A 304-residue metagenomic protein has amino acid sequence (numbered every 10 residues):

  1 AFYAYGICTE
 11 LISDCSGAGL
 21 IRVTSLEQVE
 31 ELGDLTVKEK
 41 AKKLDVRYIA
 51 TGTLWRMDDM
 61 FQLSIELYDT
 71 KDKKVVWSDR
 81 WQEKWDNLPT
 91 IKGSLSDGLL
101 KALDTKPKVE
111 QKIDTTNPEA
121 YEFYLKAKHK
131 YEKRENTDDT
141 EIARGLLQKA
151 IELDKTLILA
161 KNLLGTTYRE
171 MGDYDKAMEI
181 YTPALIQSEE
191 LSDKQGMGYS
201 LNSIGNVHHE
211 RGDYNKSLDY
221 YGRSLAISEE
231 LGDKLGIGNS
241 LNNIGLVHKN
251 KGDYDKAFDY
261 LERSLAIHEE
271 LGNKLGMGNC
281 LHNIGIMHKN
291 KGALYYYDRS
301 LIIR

Functional and structural regions predicted by a protein language model:
Y5-L146: Catalytic-center loop of serine/cysteine hydrolases
L159-E170, Q195-E210, L235-N250, L275-N290: Conserved alpha-helical positions within TPR/SEL1-like repeat arrays
